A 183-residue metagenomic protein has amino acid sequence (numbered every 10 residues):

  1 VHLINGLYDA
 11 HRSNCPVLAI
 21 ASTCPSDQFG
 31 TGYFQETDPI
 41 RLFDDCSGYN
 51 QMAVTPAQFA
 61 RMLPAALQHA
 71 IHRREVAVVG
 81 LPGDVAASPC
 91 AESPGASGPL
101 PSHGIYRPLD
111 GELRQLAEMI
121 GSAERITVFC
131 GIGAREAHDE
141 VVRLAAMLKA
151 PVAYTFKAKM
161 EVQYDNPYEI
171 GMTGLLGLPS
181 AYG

Functional and structural regions predicted by a protein language model:
V1-G183: N-terminal alpha/beta PP-like core and its mobile active-site loop of ThDP/TPP-dependent enzymes
